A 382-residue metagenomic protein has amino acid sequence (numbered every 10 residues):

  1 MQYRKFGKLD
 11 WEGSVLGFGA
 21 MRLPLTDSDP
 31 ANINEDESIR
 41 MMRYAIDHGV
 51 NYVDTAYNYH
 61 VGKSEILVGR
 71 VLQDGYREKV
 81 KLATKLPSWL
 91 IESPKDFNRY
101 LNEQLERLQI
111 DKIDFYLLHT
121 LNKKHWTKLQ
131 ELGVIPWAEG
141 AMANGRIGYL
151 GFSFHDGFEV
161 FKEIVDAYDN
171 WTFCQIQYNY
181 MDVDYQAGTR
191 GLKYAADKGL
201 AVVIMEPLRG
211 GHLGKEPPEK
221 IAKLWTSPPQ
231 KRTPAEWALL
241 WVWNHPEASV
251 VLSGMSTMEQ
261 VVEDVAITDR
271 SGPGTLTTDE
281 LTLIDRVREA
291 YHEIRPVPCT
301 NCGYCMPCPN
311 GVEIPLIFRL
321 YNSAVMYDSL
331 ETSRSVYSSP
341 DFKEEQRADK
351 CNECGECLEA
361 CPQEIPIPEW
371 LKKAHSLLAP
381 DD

Functional and structural regions predicted by a protein language model:
M1-V80, W137, A143: N-terminal binding-site loop/beta-alpha segment at the start of enzyme catalytic domains that lines or forms
Q2, E37-M41, S64-V71, Y100-Q104 (+7 more regions): A general structural detector for well-ordered alpha-helical segments in enzyme core domains, enriched
F6, F18, S38, A45 (+13 more regions): Conserved, mostly hydrophobic/aromatic
T26, W89-L208, E216-A222, P229-Q230 (+1 more regions): Glycine/proline-rich, positively charged, aromatic-decorated active-site loop/lid region on the catalytic face
I46, N51, R70, R190-D382: Structured C-terminal cap/extension of enzyme domains
Y52-N58, G148-F152, Q175-I176, V250-L252: Short catalytic-loop micro-motif centered on adjacent basic/acidic residues
Y59, G75-P94, H119: Structural motif corresponding to the early beta-alpha repeats
I66-K81, I135, Y168-C174, V265-S271: Short, electropositive alpha-helical surface patch
